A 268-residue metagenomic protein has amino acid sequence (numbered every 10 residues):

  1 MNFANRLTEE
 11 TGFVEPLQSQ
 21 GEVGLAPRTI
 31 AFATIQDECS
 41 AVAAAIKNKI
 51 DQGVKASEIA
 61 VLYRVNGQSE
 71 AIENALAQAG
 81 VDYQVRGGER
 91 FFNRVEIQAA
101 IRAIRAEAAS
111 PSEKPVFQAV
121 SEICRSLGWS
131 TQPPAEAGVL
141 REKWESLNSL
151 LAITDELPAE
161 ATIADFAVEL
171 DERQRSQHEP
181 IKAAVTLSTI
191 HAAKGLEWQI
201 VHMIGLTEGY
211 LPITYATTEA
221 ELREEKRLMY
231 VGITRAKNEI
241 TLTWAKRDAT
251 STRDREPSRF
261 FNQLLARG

Functional and structural regions predicted by a protein language model:
M1-V81, E107-A108, W144, D155-E156 (+1 more regions): Helicase P-loop NTPase motor core
G12, G24, R86-G87, L206 (+1 more regions): Residue-level signal for pocket-adjacent positions within structured domains
Q18, G88, I190-H191: Short, solvent-exposed loop/turn elements at beta->coil junctions and helix N-caps that rim active or binding pockets
R28-I30, Q84-R86, S188: General small-molecule cofactor/ligand-binding pocket signal
A33-Q36, R90, K194: Residue-level detector of flexible, active-site-proximal loop/helix-junction positions within diverse enzyme catalytic
Y63, R90, K246-R247: Conserved beta-strand edge residues that scaffold enzyme active sites
N66, G87-R94: Conserved helicase motor
S69-A79, R94-R267: Conserved helicase C-terminal RecA-like lobe
